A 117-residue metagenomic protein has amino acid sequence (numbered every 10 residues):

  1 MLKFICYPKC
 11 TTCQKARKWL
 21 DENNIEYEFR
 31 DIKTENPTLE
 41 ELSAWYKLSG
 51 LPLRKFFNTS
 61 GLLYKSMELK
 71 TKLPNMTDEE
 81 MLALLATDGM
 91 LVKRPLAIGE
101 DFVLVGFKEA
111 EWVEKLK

Functional and structural regions predicted by a protein language model:
M1-N23, Y27-I32: Local sequence-structure signature of Cys/Sec-based thiol-disulfide redox active-site neighborhoods
T34-K117: Thiol/selenol-based redox catalytic cores and closely related redox-interacting motifs
